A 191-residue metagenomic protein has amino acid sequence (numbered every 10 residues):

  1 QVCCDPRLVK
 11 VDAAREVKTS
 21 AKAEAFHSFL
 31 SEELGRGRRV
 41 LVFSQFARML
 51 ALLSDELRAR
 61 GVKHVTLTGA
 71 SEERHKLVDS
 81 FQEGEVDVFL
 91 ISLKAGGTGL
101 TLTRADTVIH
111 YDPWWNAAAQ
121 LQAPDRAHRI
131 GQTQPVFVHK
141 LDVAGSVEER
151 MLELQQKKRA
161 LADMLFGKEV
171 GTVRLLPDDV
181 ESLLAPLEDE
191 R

Functional and structural regions predicted by a protein language model:
Q1-F89, L93-L100, V170-G171, P177-R191: Conserved Helicase C-terminal RecA-like lobe
G69-E72, K76-L77, F81, V88-L175: SF2 helicase/translocase ATPase core recognition
